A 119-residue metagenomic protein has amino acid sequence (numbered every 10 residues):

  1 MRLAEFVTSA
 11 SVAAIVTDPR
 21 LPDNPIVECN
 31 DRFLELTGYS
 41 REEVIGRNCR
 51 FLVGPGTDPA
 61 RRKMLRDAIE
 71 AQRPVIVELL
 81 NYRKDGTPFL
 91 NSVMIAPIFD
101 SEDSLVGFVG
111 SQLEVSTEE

Functional and structural regions predicted by a protein language model:
M1-D31: Sensory modules in modular signal-transduction proteins
V12, V75-V77, K84, F89-V93 (+1 more regions): PAS and PAS-like sensory/regulatory domains
T17, A96-I98, L113: Output-coupling edge of small sensory domains
P19-R20, L80-G86, F99-S101: PAS-family sensory domains
F33-V44: PAS/PAS-like sensory domain cap-loop motif
I45-G56: PAS-family sensory/regulatory domains
A68-R73: Soluble sensory domains of the PAS superfamily and closely related sensory modules
S104-E118: PAS-family sensory domains
